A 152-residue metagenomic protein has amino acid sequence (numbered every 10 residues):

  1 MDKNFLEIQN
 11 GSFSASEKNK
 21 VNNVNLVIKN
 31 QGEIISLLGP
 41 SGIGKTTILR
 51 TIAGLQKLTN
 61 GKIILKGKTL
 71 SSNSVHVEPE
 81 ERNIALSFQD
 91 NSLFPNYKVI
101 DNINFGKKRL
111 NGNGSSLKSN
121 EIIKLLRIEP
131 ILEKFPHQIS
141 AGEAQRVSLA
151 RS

Functional and structural regions predicted by a protein language model:
S36, L86, V147-S152: ABC ATPase nucleotide-binding domain "signature" region
L38-P40: The feature captures the beta-strand-to-loop junction immediately N-terminal to the Walker
A53: Helix-to-loop junction immediately C-terminal to a conserved catalytic motif
G61-S72: Conserved ABC transporter NBD signature motif
K68, G114-I131: Conserved ABC ATPase "signature" region
L70-A85, R109: ABC ATPase NBD coupling module
Y97-S116, L125: ABC-type ATPase nucleotide-binding domains, specifically the catalytic core motifs of the NBD
F135-Q145: Conserved ABC ATPase signature
